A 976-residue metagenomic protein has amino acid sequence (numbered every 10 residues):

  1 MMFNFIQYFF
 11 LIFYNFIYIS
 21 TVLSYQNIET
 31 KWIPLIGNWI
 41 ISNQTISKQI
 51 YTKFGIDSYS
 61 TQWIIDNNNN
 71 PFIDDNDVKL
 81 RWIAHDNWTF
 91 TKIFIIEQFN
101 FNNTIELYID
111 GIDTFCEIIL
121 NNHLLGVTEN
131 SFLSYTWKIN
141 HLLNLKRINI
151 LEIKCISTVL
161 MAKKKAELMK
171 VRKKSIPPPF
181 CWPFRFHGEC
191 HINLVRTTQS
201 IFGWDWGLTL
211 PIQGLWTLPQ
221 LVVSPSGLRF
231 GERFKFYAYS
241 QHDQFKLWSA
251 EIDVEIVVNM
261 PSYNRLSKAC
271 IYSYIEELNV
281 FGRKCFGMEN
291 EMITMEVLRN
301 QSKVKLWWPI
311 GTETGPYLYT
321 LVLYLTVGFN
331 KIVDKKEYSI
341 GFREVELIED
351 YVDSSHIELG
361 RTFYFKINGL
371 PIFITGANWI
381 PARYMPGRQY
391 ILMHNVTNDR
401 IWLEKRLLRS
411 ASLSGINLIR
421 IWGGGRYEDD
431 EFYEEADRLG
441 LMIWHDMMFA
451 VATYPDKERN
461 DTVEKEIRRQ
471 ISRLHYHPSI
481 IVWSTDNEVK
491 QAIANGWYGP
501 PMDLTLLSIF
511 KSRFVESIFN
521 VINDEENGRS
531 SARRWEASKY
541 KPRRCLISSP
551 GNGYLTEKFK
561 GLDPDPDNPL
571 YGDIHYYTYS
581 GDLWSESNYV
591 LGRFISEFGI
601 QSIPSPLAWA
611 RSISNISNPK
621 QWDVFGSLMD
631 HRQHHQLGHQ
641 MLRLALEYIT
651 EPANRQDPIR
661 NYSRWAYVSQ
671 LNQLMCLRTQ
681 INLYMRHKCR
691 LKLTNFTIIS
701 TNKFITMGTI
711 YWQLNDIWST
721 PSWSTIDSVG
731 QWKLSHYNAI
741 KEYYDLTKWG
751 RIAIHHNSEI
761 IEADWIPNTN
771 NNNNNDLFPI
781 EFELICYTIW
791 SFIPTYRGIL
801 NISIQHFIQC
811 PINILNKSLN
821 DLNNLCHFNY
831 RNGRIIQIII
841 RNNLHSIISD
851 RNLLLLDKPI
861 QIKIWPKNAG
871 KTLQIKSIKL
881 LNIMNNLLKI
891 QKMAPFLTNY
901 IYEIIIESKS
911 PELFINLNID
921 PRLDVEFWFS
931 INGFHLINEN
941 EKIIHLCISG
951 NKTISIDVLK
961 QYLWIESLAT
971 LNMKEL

Functional and structural regions predicted by a protein language model:
L23-Y108, G188-L218, V222-G227, Y351-V352 (+5 more regions): Extended carbohydrate-recognition surfaces in non-catalytic/accessory domains of CAZymes and lectin-like proteins
Y25-N27, I33, G37-T45, D57 (+11 more regions): Accessory beta-strand-rich segments of carbohydrate-active enzymes
I28-E29, W622-I931, L936-L946: Carbohydrate-binding surfaces of carbohydrate-active enzymes
F90-K92, L133-W137, E291-M295, N813-L815 (+2 more regions): Short strand-edge motifs at loop-to-beta-strand transitions and within beta-strands of extracellular beta-rich domains
H141-I148, E255-H356: Extended acidic/polar, glycine-enriched regions that form or flank non-catalytic beta-rich accessory modules
I156-K163, T326-V333, N842-L853, T970-M973: Short acidic/polar inter-strand loop motif in beta-rich domains
Y324, F329-A411: N-terminal carbohydrate-binding accessory modules
I421-R438, M442-L628, N672, C676 (+2 more regions): Substrate-binding/catalytic cleft of secreted carbohydrate-active enzymes, primarily glycoside hydrolases
